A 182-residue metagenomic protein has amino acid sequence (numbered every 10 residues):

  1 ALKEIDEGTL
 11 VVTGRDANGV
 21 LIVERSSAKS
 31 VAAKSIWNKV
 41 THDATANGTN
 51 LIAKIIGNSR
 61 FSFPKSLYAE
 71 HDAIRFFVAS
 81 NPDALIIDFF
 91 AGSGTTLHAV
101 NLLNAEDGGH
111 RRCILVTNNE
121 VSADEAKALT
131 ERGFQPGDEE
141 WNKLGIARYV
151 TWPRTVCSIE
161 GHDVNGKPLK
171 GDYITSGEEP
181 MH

Functional and structural regions predicted by a protein language model:
A1-L85, D107-H110, E120-A126: Class I S-adenosyl-L-methionine
D6, L10, V156-V164: Non-catalytic alpha-helical coupling and interface elements of nucleotide-dependent molecular machines and regulators
K29, S62, K143, A147 (+1 more regions): Generic detector of ordered secondary-structure context
K54-I55, L129-P136, L169, Y173: Generic alpha-helical propensity signal that fires on short helical segments and nearby coil/disordered stretches
L67-I159: Conserved S-adenosyl-L-methionine
I159-E178: Short mixed-charge
